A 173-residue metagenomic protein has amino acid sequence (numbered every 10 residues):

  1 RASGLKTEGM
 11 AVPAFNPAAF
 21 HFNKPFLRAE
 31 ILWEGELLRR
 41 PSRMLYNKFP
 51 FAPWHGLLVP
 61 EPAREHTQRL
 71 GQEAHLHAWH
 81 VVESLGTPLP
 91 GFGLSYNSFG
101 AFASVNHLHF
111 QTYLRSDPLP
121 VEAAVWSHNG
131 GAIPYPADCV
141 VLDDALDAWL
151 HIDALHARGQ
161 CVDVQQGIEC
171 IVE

Functional and structural regions predicted by a protein language model:
R1-V81, L89-F92, F99, V105 (+1 more regions): Active-site microenvironments that recognize anionic phosphate/pyrophosphate groups
H109: Conserved, mostly hydrophobic/aromatic
T112: Catalytic cores of enzymes that engage adenine nucleotides and/or redox cofactors via long glycine-rich, Lys/Arg/His
